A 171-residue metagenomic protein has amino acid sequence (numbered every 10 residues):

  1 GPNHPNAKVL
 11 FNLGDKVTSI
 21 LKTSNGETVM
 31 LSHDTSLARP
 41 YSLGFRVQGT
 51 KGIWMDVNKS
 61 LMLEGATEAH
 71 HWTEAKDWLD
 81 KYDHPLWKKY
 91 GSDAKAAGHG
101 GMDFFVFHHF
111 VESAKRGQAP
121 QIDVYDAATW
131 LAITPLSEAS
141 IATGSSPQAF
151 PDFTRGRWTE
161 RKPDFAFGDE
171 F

Functional and structural regions predicted by a protein language model:
G1-P40, R46, A128: Rossmann-like dinucleotide-binding domain that binds NAD(P)(H)
S24-N25, G65-T67: Short acidic-glycine loop/turn motifs at beta-strand connectors
H33, N58-K59: Short clusters of small/polar residues that mark proteolytic maturation junctions
A38-N58, A66-F171: C-terminal helical cap and adjacent loop that interface with cofactors, partners, or active-site loops
